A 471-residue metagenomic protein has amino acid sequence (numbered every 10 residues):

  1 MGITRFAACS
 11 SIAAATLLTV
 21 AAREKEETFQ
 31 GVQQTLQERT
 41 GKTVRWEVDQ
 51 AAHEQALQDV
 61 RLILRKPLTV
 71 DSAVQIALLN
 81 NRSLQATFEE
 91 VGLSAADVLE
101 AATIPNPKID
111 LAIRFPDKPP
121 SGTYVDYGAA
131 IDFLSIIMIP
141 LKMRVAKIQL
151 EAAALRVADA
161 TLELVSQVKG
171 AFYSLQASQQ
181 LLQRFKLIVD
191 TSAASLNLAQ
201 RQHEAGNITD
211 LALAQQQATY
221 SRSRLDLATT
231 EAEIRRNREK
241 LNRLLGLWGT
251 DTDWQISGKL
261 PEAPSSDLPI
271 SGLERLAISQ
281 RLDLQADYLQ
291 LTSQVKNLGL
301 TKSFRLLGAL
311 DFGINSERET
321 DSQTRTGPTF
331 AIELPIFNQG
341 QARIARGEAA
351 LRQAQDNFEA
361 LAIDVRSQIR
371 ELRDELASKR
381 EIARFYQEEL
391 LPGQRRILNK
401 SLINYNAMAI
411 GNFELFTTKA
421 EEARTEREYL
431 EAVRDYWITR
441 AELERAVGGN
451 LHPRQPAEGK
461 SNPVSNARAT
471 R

Functional and structural regions predicted by a protein language model:
M1-I76, E231-L276, E444-R471: Terminal intrinsically disordered/low-complexity segments used for targeting and assembly
A21-V44, Q75-S135, R238-G249, E274-A342 (+7 more regions): A small-residue-enriched
R23, I139, I148, L155-L276 (+5 more regions): Periplasmic alpha-helical coiled-coil/stalk elements that build and connect Gram-negative outer-membrane
A73, N80, T87, D132 (+22 more regions): Amphipathic alpha-helical coiled-coil segments and their boundaries
L111, A199-Q202, S401: Hydrophobic packing position at a conserved site in alpha-helical tandem repeat units
A193, R222-G249, N357, A362 (+2 more regions): Short segments within alpha-helical structural elements
